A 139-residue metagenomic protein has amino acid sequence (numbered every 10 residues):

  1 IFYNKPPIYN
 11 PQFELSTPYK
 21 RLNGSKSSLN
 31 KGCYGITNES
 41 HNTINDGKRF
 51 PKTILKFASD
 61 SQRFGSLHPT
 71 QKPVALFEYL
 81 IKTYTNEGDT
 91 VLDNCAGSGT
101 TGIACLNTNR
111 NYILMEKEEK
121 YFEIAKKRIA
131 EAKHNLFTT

Functional and structural regions predicted by a protein language model:
I1-I124: Core catalytic lobe of class I
R128: Chalcogenol-based redox active-site neighborhoods
A132-T139: S-adenosyl-L-methionine
